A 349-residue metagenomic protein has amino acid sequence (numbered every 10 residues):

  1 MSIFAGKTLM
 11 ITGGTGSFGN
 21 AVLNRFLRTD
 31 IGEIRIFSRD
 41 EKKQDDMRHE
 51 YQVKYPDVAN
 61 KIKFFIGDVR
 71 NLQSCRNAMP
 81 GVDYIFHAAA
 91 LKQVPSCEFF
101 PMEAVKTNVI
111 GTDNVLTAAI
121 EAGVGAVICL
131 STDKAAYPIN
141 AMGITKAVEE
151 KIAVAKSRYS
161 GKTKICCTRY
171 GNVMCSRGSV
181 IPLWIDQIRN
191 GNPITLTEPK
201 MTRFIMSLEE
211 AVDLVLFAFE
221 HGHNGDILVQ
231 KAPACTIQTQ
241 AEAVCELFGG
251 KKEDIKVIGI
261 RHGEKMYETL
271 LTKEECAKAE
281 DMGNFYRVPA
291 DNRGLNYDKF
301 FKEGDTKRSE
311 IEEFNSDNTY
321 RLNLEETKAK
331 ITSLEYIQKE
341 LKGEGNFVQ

Functional and structural regions predicted by a protein language model:
K7-T29: N-terminal Rossmann NAD(P)H-binding glycine-rich loop of SDR-like oxidoreductase domains
T12, M79-A88, C129: Rossmann-fold scaffold of SDR-type NAD(P)-dependent oxidoreductases
D30-K43: Conserved glycine-rich Rossmann-like NAD(P)H-binding loop of the short-chain dehydrogenase/reductase
S38, F65-I66, K106, E198 (+1 more regions): Conserved residues in the N-terminal Rossmann fold of short-chain dehydrogenase/reductase
K63-Y84: Conserved Rossmann-fold cofactor-binding substructure of NAD(P)-dependent oxidoreductases
F64, A104, I165-T168: Hydrophobic/aromatic anchor residues within beta-strands of the central parallel beta-sheet of Rossmann-like
H87, L91-K151, A155: Conserved Rossmann-fold NAD(P)-dependent oxidoreductase catalytic core, especially the SDR/UDP-sugar
E121, K151, A155-N172, S179-Q349: Strand-loop microenvironment adjacent to phosphate/nucleotide-handling motifs in alpha/beta enzyme folds
